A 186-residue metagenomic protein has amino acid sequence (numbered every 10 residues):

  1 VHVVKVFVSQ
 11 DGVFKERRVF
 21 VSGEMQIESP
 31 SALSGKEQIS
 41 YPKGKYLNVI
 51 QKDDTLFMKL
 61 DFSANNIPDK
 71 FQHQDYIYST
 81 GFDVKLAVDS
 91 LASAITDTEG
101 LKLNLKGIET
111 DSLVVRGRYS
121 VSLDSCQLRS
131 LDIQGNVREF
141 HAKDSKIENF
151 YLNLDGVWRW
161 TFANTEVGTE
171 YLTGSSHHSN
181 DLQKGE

Functional and structural regions predicted by a protein language model:
V1-R116: Acidic (Asp/Glu) and glycine-rich low-complexity loops/linkers that are typically intrinsically disordered
V3-V6, G12-F14, I77-E186: Extended, compositionally simple hydrophobic/Ser/Thr-rich segments that build repetitive fibrous architectures
